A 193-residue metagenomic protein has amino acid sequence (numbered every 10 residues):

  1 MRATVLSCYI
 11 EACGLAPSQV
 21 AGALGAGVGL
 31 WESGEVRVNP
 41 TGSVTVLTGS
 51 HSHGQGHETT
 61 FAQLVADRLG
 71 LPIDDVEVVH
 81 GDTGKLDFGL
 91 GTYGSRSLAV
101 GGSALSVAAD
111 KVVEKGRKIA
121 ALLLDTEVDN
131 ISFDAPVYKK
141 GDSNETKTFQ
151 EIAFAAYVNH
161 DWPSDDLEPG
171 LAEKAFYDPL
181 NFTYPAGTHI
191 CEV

Functional and structural regions predicted by a protein language model:
M1-T45, H51-R68, G81-V193: Cofactor-centric catalytic regions
L69-I73: Phosphate-handling active-site elements
